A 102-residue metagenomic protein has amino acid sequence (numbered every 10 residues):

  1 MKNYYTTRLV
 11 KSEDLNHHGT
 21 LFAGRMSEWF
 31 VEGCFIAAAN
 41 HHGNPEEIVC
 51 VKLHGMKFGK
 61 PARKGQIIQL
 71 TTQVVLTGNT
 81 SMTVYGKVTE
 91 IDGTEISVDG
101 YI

Functional and structural regions predicted by a protein language model:
M1-V51: Hot-dog-fold acyl-thioester-processing enzymes
Y4-Y5, R63-K64, V75-I102: HotDog/MaoC-like acyl-thioester-processing domains
P45-K64: Small beta-barrel nucleic-acid-binding modules, principally OB-folds
